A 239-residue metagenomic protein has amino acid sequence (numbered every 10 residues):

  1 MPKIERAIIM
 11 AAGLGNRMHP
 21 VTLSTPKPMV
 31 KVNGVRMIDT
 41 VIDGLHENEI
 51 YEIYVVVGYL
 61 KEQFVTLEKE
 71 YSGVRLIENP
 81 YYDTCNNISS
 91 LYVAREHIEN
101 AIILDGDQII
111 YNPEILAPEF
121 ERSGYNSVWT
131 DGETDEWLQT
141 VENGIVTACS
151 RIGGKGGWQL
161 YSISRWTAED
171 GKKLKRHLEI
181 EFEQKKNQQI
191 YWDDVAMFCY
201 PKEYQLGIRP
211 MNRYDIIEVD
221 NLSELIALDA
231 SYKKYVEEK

Functional and structural regions predicted by a protein language model:
M1-I9, V35-N100, Q184-N187: Conserved N-terminal catalytic core of the sugar/cofactor nucleotidyltransferase
M1-L23: N-terminal nucleotide-binding beta1-loop-alpha1 segment
P2-A7, L160-K239: Conserved alpha/beta core of the MobA/IspD/sugar-nucleotide pyrophosphorylase nucleotidyltransferase superfamily
S24-I38: Short catalytic helix/loop segments, enriched in acidic residues and glycine and frequently bearing histidine
P28, G73-R75, Q205-G207: Conserved beta-strand segments of alpha/beta enzyme cores
M29, Q139-V141, I208: A structural signal for short hydrophobic beta-strand segments in well-ordered beta-sheet cores
V65, K69-W137, E169: Conserved beta-loop-beta/alpha segment of the NTase-like Rossmann-fold superfamily that binds/positions NTPs
N112-K186: Conserved core of the sugar-phosphate nucleotidyltransferase
